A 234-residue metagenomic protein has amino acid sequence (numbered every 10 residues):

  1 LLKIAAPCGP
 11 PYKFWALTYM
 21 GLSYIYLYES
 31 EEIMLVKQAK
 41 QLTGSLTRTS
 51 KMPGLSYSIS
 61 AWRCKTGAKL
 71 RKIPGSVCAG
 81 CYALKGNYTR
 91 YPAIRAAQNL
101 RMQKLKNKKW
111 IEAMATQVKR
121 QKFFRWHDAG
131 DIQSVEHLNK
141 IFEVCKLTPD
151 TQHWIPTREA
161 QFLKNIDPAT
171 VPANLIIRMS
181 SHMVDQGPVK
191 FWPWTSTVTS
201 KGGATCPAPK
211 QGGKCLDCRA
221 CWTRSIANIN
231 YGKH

Functional and structural regions predicted by a protein language model:
K3-I4: Polybasic, lysine-rich low-complexity intrinsically disordered segments
I25-H234: Class I S-adenosyl-L-methionine
